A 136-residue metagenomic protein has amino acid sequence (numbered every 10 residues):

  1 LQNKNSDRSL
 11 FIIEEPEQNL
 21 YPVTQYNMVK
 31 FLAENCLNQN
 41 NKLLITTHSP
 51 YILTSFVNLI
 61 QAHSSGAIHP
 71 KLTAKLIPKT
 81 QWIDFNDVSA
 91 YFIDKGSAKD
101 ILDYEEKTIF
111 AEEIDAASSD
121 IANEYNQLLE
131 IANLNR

Functional and structural regions predicted by a protein language model:
L1-D120: Switch/communication elements of ASCE P-loop NTPase nucleotide-binding domains
I121, Y125, L129: Carbohydrate-active enzyme catalytic cores, enriched for enzymes that act on polyanionic acidic polysaccharides
L128-R136: Conserved helicase/translocase motor-coupling segment
